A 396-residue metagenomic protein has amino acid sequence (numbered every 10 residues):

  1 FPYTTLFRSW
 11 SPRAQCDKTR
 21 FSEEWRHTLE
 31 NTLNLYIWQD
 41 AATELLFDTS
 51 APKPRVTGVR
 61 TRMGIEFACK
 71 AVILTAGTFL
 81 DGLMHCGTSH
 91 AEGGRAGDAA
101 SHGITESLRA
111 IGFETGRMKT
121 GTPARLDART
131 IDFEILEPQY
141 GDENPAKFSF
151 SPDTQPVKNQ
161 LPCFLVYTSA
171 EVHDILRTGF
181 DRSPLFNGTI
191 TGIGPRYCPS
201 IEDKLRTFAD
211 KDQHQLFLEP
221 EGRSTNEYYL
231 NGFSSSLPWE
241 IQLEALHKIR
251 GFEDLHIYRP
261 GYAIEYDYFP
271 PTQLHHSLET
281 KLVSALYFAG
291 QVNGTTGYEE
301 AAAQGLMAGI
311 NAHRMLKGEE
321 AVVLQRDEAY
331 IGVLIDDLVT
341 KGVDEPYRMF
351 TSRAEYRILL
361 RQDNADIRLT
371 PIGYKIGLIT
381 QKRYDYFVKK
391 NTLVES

Functional and structural regions predicted by a protein language model:
P2-L6: Short, small-residue-biased leader/transition segments that mark boundaries at the very start of proteins
R8-H27, G97-A99, L126-D127, L230-E240: Short beta-strand to alpha-helix junction loop
W38-R55, R125: A conserved short coil-to-beta-strand element within the FAD-binding core of flavoproteins
R60-A71, A76: Core beta-strand elements of the Rossmann-like FAD/NAD(P) dinucleotide-binding domain in flavoenzyme oxidoreductases
L74-L126, I249-R250, D254, M307-M315: Glycine-rich loop(s) and the adjacent beta-strand/alpha-helix scaffold that form part
T105-L243, I331, I335, T340-S396: An anion/pyrophosphate-binding glycine-rich loop and adjacent beta-alpha core in soluble alpha-beta enzymes
Y229-T295, V323-D336: A glycine-rich dinucleotide-binding beta-alpha-beta segment and adjacent secondary-structure elements that constitute
A301-L324: Internal hydrophobic alpha-helix adjacent to the cofactor/substrate pocket in enzyme cavities
